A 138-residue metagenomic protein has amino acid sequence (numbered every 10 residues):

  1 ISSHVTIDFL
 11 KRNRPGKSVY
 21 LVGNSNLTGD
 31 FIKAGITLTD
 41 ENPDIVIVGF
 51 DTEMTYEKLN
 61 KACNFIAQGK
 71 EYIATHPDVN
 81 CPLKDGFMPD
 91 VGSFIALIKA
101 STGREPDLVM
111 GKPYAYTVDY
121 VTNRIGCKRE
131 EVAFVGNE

Functional and structural regions predicted by a protein language model:
I1-T39: Active-site phosphate-binding/coordination module
D8, A96, D119: Active-site phosphate/pyrophosphate- and oxyanion-stabilizing loops and adjacent acidic/basic residues in soluble
K11, P15-V19, T102, P106-E138: Conserved Lys-Pro-Asp/Glu-containing loop-to-beta segment of HAD-superfamily phosphomonoesterases, centered on
Y20-L21, I45-G49, I73, V135: Structural motif
I32, L59, L83-F87, Y120-T122: Short, well-ordered secondary-structure micro-motifs
I32-K33, Y56-D78: A short, gly/pro- and small-residue-rich
D40-E57: Short, well-ordered secondary-structure micro-motifs within conserved domains or adaptor modules
K70-S101: Histidine/lysine/aspartate-rich catalytic loop segments that bind and position anionic ligands
